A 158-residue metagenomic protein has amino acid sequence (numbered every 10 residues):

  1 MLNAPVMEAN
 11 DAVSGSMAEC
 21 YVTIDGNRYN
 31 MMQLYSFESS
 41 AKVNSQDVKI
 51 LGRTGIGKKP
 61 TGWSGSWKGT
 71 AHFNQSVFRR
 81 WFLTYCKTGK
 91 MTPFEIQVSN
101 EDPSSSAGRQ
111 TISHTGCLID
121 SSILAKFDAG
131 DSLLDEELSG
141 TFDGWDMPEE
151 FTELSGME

Functional and structural regions predicted by a protein language model:
M1-P5, E149-E158: Intrinsically disordered, low-complexity terminal/linker regions enriched in Pro/Ser/Gly and acidic residues
L2-R79, I112, G116-S139, D146-M147: Solvent-exposed edge beta-strands and adjacent loop segments that serve as assembly or binding interfaces
F82-S113: Short, acidic/charged, Gly/Pro-enriched secondary-structure junctions
L83-G89, L133-D135, E153-E158: Short intrinsically disordered coil segments
T141-G144, E158: Short, surface-exposed polybasic-and-hydrophobic patches located at secondary-structure transitions
